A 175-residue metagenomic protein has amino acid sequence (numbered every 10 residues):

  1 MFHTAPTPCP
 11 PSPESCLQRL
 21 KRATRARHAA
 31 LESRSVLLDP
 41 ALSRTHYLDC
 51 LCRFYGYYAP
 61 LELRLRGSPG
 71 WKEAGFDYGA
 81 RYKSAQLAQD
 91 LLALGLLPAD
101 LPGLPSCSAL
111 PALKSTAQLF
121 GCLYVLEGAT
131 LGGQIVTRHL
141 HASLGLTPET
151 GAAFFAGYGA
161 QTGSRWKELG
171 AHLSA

Functional and structural regions predicted by a protein language model:
M1-A175: Metal- and O2-centered redox machinery and metal/ROS homeostasis
